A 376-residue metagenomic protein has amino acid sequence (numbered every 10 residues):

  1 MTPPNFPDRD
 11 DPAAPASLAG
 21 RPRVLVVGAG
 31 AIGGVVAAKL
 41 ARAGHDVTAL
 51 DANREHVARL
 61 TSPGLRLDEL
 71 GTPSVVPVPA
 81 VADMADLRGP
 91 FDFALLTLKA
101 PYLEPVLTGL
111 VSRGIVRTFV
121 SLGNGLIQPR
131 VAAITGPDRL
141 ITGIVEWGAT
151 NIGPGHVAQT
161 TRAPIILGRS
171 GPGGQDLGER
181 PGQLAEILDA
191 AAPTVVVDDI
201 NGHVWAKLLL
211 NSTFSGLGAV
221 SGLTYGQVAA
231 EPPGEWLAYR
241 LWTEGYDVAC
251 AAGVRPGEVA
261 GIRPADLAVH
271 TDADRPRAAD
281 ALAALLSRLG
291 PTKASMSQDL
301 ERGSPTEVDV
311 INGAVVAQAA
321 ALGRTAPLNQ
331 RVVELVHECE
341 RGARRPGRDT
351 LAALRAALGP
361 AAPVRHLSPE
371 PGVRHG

Functional and structural regions predicted by a protein language model:
T2-T72: NAD(P)+-binding Rossmann beta1-loop-alpha1 motif at the extreme N-terminus of oxidoreductases
P3-S17, P172-G178, R365-R374: Intrinsically disordered, low-complexity terminal tails and inter-domain linkers enriched for S/T/G/P/D/E
P22-R23, R117, A163: Nucleotide donor/acceptor-binding cores
D46, R66, P193, R255 (+1 more regions): Residue-level detector of anion-binding/catalytic polar loops
L50, S74-A158: Rossmann-like NAD(P)(H) cofactor-binding subdomain of soluble oxidoreductases
L65-V81, N211: N-terminal glycine-rich dinucleotide-binding loop that anchors FAD/FMN and/or NAD(P) in oxidoreductases
S112-G114, I134-R139, A158-D266: Internal alpha-helical scaffold of NAD(P)-dependent oxidoreductase catalytic cores
T243-G376: NAD(P)-dependent Rossmann-like dehydrogenase/reductase catalytic/cofactor-binding core
